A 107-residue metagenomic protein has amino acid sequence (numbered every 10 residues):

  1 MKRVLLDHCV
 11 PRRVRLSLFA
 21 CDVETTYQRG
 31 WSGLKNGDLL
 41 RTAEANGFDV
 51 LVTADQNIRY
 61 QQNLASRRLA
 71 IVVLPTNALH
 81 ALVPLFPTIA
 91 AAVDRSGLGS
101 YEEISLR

Functional and structural regions predicted by a protein language model:
M1-D49: N-terminal first-folded block
R15-L16, Q61-N63, V83: Short glycine-/acidic-enriched loop or helix-start segments at secondary-structure transitions that form or flank
G30-W31, L40-N46, V50-N77: Amphipathic, hydrophobic secondary-structure cores in small proteins
L69-R107: C-terminal structural segments of small proteins and small subunits
